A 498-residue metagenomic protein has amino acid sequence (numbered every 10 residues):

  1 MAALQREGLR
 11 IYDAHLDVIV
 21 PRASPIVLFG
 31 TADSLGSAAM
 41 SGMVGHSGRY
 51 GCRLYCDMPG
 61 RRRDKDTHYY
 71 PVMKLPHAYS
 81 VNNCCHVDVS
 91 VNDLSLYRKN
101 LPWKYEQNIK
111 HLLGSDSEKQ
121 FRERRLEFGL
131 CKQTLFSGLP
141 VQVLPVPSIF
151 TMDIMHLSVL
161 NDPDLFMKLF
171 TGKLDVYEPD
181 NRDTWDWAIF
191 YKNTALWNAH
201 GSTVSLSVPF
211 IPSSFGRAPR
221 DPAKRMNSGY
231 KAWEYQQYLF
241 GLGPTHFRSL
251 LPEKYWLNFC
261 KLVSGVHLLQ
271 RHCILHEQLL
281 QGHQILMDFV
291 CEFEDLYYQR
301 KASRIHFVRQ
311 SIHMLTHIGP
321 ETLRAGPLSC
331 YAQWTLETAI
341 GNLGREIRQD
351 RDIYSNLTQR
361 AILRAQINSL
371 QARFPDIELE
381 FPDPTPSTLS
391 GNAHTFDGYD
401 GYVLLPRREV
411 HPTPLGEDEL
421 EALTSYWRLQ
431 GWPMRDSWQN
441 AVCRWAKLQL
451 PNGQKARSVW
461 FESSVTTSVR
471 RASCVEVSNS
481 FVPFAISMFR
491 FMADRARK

Functional and structural regions predicted by a protein language model:
A2-P244, F374-D383: Charged (Asp/Glu and Lys/Arg) segments that form or flank catalytic channels of large polymer- and nucleotide-handling
Y55-C56, F136, I149, M155-K498: Terminal interaction-prone segments of large eukaryotic proteins
